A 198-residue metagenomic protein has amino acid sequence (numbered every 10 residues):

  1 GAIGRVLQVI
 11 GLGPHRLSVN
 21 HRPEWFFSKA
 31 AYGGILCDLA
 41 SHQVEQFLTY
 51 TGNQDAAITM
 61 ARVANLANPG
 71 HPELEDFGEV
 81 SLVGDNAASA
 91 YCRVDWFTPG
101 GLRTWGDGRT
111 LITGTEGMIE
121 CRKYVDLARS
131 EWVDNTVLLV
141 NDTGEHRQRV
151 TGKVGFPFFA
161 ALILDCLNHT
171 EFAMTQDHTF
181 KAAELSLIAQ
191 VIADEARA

Functional and structural regions predicted by a protein language model:
G1-P72: Predominantly a Rossmann-like dinucleotide-binding segment in NAD(P)-dependent oxidoreductases
Q43, V154-G155, A182: Hydrophobic/aromatic residues within well-ordered alpha-helical segments
E45-A128, F159-N168: Contiguous beta-strand/loop segments that form the cofactor/metal-binding neighborhood of enzyme cores
L82-N86, L138-G144: Short acidic, glycine-rich loop/turn motifs
D85, A161-A198: C-terminal helix-rich "cap/oligomerization" subdomain common to oxidoreductases
A88-C92, H146-Q148, F172: Short beta-strand segments
R109-T110, L127-D142: Short polybasic amphipathic segments
R147-A160: Active-site loop of classical SDR/Rossmann-like NAD(P)-dependent oxidoreductases, centered on the catalytic Tyr-X3-Lys
